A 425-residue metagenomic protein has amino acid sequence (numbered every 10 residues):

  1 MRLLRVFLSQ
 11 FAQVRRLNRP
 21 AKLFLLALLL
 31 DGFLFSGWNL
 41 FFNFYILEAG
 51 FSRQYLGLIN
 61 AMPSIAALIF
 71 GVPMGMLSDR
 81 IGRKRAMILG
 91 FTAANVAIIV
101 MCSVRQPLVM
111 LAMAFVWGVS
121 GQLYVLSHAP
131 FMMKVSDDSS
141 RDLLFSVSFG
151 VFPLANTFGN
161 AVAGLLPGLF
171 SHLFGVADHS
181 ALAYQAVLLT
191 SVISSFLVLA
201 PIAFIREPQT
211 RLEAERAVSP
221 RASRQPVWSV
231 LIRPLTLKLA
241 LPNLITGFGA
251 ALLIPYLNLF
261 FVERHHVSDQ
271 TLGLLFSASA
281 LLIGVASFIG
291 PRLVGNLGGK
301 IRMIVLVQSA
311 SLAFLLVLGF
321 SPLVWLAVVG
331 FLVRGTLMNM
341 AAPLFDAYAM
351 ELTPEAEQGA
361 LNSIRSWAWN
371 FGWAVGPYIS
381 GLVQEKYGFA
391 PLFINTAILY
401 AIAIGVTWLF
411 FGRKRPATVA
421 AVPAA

Functional and structural regions predicted by a protein language model:
R2-N18, R206-L241, G295, A425: Juxtamembrane intracellular "pre-TM" segments in multi-pass secondary transporters
V6-A66, L235-F276: Helix-loop boundary and gating motifs at the non-cytosolic
L29, A97, L108-Y124, L326-M340: Hydrophobic core of transmembrane alpha-helices in multi-pass small-molecule transporters, especially MFS/SLC-type
L58-M76, S277-I289: Central cavity-lining transmembrane alpha-helices of secondary-active solute carriers, predominantly the Major
F70-G82, P167, A286-G299, Q384-E385: Helix-to-loop junctions at the C-terminal end of transmembrane segments in multipass secondary transporters
R85-V100, R302-V317, I394-A397: Structural signature of the two symmetry-related core transmembrane helices
F115-F152: Cytoplasmic helix-loop-helix junction between adjacent transmembrane helices in 12-TM secondary transporters
G159, S171, V192-A214, V406-F411: C-terminal membrane-cytosol helix-exit motif in multi-pass small-molecule transporters
